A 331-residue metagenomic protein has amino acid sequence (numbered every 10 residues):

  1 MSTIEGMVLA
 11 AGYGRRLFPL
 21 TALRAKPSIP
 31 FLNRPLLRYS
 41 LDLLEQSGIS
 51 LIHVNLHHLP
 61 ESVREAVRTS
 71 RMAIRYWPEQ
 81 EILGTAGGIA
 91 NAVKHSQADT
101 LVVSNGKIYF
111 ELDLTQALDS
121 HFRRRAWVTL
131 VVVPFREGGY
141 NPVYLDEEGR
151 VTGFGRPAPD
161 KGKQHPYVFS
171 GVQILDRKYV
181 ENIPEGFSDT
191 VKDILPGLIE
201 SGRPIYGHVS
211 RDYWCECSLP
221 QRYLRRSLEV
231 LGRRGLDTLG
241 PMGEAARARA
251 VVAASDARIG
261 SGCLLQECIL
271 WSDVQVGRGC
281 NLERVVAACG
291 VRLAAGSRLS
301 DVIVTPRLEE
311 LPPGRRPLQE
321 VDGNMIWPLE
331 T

Functional and structural regions predicted by a protein language model:
S2-R64: N-terminal glycine-rich phosphate-binding loop and ensuing alpha1 helix
L9, F31, N55, W77-E79 (+3 more regions): Generic beta-sheet signal
S28, V143-L145, L195, G207: A structural signal for short hydrophobic beta-strand segments in well-ordered beta-sheet cores
Y39, G88-N91, I194: Well-ordered alpha-helical segments embedded in enzymatic catalytic cores
H53-L56, V131-V132, V286, I303: Short internal beta-strands
E61-E147: Conserved beta-loop-beta/alpha segment of the NTase-like Rossmann-fold superfamily that binds/positions NTPs
T100-V102, Y109, T115-F122, F135-E137 (+1 more regions): Catalytic-core segments of class I nucleotidyltransferases/pyrophosphorylases that form NMP-activated intermediates
G240-T331: Structural signal for interior beta-strand "rungs" in well-ordered beta-sheet cores of soluble enzyme domains
